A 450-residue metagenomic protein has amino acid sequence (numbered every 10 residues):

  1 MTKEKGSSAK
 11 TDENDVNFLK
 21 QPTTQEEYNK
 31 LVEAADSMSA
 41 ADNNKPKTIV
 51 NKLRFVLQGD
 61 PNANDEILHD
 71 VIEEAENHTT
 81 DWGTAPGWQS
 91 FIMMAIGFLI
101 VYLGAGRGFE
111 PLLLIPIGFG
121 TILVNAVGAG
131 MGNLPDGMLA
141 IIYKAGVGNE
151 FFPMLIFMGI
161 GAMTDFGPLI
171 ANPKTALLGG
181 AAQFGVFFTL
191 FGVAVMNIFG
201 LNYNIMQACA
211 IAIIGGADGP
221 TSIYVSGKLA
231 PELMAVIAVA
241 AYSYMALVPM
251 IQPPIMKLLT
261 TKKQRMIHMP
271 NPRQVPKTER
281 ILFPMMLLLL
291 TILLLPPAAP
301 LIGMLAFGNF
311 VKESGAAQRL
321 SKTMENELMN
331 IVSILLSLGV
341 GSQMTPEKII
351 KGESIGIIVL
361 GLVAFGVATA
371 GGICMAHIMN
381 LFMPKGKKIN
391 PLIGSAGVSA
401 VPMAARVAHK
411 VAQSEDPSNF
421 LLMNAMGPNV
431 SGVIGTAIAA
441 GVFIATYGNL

Functional and structural regions predicted by a protein language model:
M1-P86, D136: Low-complexity, proline/glycine-enriched hydrophobic segments characteristic of transmembrane helices
A105-L114, N133-P135, L139-Y143, T164-L178 (+5 more regions): Interfacial helix-loop-helix linkers and transmembrane-helix boundary segments in multi-pass membrane proteins
N125-A140, G161-I170, G192-I205, E347: Transmembrane alpha-helix boundary signature
K144, G148-N149, M158-F166, L178-F188 (+5 more regions): Alpha-helical membrane segments and immediately flanking helix-loop junctions that form or couple to the substrate/ion
L169-L190, P346-I373, A425-N429: Entry/N-cap segments of selected transmembrane alpha helices and their immediately preceding amphipathic helices
L233-P249, L360-V367, I393: Alpha-helical transmembrane segments
A240-A316: Membrane-embedded hairpin module used as a gating/binding unit in multi-pass transport and secretion proteins
L288-A376: Transmembrane helical segments that form the transport core of multi-pass membrane transport proteins
